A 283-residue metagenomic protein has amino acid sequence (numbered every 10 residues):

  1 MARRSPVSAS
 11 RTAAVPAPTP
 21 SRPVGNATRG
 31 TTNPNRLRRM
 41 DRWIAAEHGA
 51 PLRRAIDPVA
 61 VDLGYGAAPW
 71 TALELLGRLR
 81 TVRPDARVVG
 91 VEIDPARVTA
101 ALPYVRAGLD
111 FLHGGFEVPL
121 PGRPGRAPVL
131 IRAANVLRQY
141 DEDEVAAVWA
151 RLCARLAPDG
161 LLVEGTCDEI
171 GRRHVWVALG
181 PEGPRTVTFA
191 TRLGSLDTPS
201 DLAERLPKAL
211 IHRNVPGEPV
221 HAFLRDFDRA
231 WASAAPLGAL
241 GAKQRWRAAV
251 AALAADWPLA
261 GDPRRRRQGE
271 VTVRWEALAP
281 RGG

Functional and structural regions predicted by a protein language model:
A2-D62, A67-P69: Class I SAM-dependent methyltransferase Rossmann-like catalytic core, especially the SAM/SAH-binding loop
V61, G66-P119: Class I SAM-dependent methyltransferase SAM/SAH-binding core
E117-I131: A short acidic, Gly/Pro-enriched loop at the edge of an enzyme's catalytic core that lines a small-molecule cofactor
P128-A146: A short SAM/SAH-binding and catalytic strip from SAM-dependent methyltransferases
R138, A146-P158: A short glycine-rich, Lys/Arg-flanked "PGG" loop and its adjoining helix->strand segment in the class I
L156-G171: Conserved beta-strand signature within the Rossmann-like core of class I S-adenosyl-L-methionine
G171, V175-R247: A conserved mid-domain beta-alpha-beta active-site/ligand-binding segment of alpha/beta enzyme cores
H221-G283: Conserved Class I S-adenosyl-L-methionine
